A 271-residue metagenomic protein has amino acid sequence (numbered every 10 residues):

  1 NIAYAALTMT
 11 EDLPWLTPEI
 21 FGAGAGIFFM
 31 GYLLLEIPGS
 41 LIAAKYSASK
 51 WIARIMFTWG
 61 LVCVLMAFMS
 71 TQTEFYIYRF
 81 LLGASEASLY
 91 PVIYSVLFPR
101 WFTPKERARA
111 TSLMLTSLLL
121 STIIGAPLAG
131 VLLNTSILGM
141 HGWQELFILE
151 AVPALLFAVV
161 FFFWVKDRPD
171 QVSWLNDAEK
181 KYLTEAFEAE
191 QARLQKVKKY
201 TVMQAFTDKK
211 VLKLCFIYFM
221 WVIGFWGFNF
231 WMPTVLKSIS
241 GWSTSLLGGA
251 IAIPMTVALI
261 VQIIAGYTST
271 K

Functional and structural regions predicted by a protein language model:
N1-P18, G125-A129, F228-P233: Extracytoplasmic
I2-A3, M203-Q262: Extracytoplasmic gate region of multi-pass secondary transporters
W15, S47, F68-E74, S85 (+2 more regions): Helix-breaking motifs and short loop linkers at transmembrane-helix boundaries and internal kinks in secondary membrane
L34-T73: Conserved MFS/SLC helix-loop-helix module at the cytosolic interface between two early adjacent transmembrane helices
L35-A48, L133, V261-K271: Helix-to-loop junctions at the C-terminal end of transmembrane segments in multipass secondary transporters
Y78-T116: Cytoplasmic helix-loop-helix junction between adjacent transmembrane helices in 12-TM secondary transporters
A108-L133, P153-A154: Glycine-rich segments within core transmembrane alpha-helices of 12-TM secondary carriers
E145-F163: Symmetry-related core transmembrane helices of the 12-TM Major Facilitator Superfamily/SLC fold
